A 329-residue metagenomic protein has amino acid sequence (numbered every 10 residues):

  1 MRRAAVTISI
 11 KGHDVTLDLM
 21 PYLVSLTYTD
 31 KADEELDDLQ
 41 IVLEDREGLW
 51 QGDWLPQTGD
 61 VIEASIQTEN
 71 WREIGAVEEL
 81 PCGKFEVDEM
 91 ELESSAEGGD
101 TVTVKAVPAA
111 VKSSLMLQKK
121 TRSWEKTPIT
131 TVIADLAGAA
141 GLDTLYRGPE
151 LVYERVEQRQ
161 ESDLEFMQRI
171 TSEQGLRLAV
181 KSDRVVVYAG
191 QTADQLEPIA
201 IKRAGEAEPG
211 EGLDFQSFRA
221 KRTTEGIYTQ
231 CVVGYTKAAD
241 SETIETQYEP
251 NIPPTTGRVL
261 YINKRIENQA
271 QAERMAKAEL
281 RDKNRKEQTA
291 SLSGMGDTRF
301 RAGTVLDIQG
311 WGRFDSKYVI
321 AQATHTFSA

Functional and structural regions predicted by a protein language model:
M1-V111: Assembly/oligomerization scaffold segments
R2, E78, G99-A110, Y146-S217: Short beta-strand-centered interaction patches in the first periplasmic/extracellular domains of large envelope
Y28-Q57, E211-A329: An acidic/polar, Gly/Ser/Thr-rich interaction patch typically located in mid-to-C-terminal regions of proteins
L39-V42, T58, A106, K119-L145 (+3 more regions): Amphipathic, non-transmembrane alpha-helical segments in extracytoplasmic/periplasmic proteins
A76-E93, R122, Q191-D194, V319-A329: Short, compositionally biased
E91, A110, A137, G312 (+1 more regions): A generic structural motif
K112-Q118: Acidic/histidine-rich, surface-exposed loop or edge segments in extracytoplasmic proteins
